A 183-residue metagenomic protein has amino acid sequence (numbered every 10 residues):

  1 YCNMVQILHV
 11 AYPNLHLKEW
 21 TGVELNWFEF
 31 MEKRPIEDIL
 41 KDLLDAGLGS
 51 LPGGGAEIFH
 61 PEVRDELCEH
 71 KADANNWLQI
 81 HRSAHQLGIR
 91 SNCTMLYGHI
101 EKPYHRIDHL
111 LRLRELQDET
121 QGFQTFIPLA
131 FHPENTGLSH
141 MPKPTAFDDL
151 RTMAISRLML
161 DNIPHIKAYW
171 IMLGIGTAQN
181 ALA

Functional and structural regions predicted by a protein language model:
Y1-L43, A56-I58, A72-N76, G98-H105: Canonical radical SAM enzyme core domain
V5, I36-I39, G47, D65 (+2 more regions): Short, flexible coil/linker segments at or flanking structured domains
Y12, H16, L44-A56, N75-G137 (+2 more regions): Conserved C-terminal portion of the radical SAM core fold that forms the substrate/S-adenosylmethionine-binding
V23-L25, R64-L67, L138, D161-P164: A short, structure-level motif marking secondary-structure boundaries and short turns
F30-R34, V63-A74, L138-T145: Glycine-rich tight-turn/loop motif centered on a GG-T
L40, A178-Q179: Short hydrophobic/charged patches on amphipathic alpha-helices used for structural packing and interfaces
